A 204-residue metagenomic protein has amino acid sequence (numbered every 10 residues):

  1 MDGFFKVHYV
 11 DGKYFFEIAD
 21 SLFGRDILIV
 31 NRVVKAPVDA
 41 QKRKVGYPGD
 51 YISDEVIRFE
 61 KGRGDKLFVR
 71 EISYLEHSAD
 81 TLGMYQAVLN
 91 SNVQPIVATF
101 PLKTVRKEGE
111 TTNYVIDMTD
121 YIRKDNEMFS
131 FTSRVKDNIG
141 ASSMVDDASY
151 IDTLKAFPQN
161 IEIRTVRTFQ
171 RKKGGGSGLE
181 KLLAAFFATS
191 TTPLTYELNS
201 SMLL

Functional and structural regions predicted by a protein language model:
M1-L204: Auxiliary tRNA-acceptor-end handling modules of aminoacyl-tRNA synthetases
